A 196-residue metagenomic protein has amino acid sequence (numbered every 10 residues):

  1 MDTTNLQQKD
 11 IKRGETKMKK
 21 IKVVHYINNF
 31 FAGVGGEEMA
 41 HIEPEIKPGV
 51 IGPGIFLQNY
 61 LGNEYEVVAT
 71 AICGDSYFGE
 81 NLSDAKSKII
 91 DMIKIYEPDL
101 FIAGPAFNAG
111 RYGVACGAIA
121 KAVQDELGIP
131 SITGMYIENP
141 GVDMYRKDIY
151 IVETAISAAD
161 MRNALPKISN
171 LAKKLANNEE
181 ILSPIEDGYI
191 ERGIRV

Functional and structural regions predicted by a protein language model:
N5-L6, D99: Acidic/proline-rich low-complexity IDRs
Q7-K17: Short, Lys/Arg-enriched N-terminal segments with co-localized hydrophobic residues within the first ~10-30 amino acids
K17-V196: An N-terminal assembly and electron-transfer interface module characteristic of large anaerobic redox and radical
